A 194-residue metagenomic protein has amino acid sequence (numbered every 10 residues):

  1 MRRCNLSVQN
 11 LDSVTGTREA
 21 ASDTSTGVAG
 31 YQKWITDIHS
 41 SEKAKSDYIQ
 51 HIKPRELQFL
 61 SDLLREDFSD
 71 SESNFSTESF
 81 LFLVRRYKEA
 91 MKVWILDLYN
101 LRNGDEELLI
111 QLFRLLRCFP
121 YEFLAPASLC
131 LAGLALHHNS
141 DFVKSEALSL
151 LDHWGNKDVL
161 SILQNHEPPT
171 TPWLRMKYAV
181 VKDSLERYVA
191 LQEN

Functional and structural regions predicted by a protein language model:
M1-V93: N-terminal alpha-helical scaffold/docking segments in eukaryotic complex subunits
E56-D62, R86-N100, E122-H137, N156-P168 (+1 more regions): Amphipathic alpha-helical scaffolding segments comprising HEAT/armadillo-like alpha-solenoid repeats
R65-F75, L101-R114: HEAT-repeat alpha-solenoid elements in large eukaryotic scaffold proteins
H137-V143: Short coil/turn segments at helix-helix junctions and helix-capping linkers within large alpha-helical proteins
P168-N194: Long alpha-helical HEAT/HEAT-like repeat alpha-solenoid scaffolds in very large eukaryotic proteins, especially those
